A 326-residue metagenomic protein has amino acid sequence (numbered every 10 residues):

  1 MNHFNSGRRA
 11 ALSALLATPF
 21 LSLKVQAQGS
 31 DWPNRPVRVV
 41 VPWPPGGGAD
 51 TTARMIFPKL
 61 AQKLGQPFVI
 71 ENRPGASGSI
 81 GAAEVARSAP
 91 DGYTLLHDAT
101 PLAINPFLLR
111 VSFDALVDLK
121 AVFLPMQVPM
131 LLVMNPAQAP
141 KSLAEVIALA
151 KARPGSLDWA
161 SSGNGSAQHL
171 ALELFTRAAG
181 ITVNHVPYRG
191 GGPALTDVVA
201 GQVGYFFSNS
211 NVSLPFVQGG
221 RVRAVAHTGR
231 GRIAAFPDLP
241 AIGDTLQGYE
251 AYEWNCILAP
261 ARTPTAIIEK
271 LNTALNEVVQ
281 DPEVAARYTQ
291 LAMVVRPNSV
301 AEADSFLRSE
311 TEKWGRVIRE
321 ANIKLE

Functional and structural regions predicted by a protein language model:
F4, A10-A27: N-terminal export signals
Q26-R38, A89-Y93, I147-L157, Q218-R221 (+2 more regions): Immediate post-signal peptide segment of exported/extracytoplasmic ligand-binding proteins
A27-V117, S156, I181-G204, P297 (+1 more regions): N-terminal (or domain-start) structured segment
N34-P36, A178, Q218, T265-E326: An extracytoplasmic/periplasmic, membrane-proximal ligand-sensing/linker region
G46, T100, N135-P140, S161-S166 (+4 more regions): Short coil/turn segments
R87-G92, L108-P193, I242, W254-R287: Hinge/capping helix and adjacent helix->loop/strand transition within the periplasmic-binding protein
H97-L102, M126, S161, G191 (+4 more regions): Beta->alpha turn/N-cap motifs
Q127, S213-D281, S309-E312: C-terminal lobe and pocket-closing loops of periplasmic/extracytoplasmic Venus-flytrap solute-binding proteins
